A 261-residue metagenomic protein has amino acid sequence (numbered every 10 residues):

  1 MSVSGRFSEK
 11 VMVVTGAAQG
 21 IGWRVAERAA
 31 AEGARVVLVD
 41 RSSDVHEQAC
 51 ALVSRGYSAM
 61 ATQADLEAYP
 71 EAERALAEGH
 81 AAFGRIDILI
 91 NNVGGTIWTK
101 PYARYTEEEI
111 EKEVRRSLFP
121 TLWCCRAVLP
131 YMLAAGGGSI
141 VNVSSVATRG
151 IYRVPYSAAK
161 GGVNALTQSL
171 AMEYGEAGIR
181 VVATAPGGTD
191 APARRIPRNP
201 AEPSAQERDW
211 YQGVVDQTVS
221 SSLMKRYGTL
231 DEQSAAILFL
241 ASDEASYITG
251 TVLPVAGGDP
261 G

Functional and structural regions predicted by a protein language model:
S2-S4, T96-T99, I237-L238, T249-G261: Short C-terminal tail/terminal secondary-structure segment of NAD(P)H-dependent dehydrogenase/reductase domains
S4-V37: Canonical Rossmann dinucleotide-binding motif of NAD(H)/NADP(H)-dependent dehydrogenases/reductases, specifically
Q63-R74, E107, D231-E232: The beta1-alpha1 cofactor-binding region of Rossmann-like NAD(H)/NADP(H)-dependent oxidoreductases
E73, T96-E111, P155, R195 (+2 more regions): Conserved mid-core segment of classical short-chain dehydrogenase/reductases
A77, R116-A134, A171-M172, E176 (+1 more regions): Amphipathic alpha-helical dimer-interface segment in Rossmann-like NAD(P)H-dependent oxidoreductases
A103-L122, G137, V141, V163 (+1 more regions): Catalytic Tyr-X3-Lys loop
C125, A159, T167: Active-site helix of classical SDR
G175, R180, I248-G250: Short, small/polar-rich loop/turn modules that mediate ligand/substrate recognition or access, typified
